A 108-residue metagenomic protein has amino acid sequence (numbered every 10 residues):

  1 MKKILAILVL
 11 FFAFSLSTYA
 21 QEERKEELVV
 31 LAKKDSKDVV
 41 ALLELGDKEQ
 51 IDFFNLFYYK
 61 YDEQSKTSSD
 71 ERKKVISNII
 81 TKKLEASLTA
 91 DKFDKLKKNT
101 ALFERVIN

Functional and structural regions predicted by a protein language model:
M1-K25: Bacterial Sec-dependent N-terminal signal peptides
Q21-N108: Charge-rich (acidic/polar
